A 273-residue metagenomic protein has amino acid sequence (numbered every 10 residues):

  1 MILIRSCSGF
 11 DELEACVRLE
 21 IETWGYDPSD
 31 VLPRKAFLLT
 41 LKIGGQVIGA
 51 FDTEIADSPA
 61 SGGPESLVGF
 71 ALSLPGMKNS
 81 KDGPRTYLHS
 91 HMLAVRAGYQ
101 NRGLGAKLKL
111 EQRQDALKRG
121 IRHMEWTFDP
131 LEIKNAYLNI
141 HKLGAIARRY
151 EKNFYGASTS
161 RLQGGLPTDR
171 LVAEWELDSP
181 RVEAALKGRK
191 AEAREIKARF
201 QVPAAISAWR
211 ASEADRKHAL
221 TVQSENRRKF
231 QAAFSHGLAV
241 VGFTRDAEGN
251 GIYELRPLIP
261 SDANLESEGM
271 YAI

Functional and structural regions predicted by a protein language model:
L3-V95, V241-T244, L258: A conserved beta-strand-loop-helix scaffold within acyl/acetyltransferase catalytic domains
G9-E22, V182-A198, R228, L265-I273: A short, well-structured alpha-helix characteristic of acyl/acetyltransferase catalytic modules
R85-A97, A198-A205, W209-S212: Conserved acetyl-CoA binding element of GNAT-fold acetyltransferases
V95, N101-A116, N135, E225: Conserved acetyl-CoA-binding loop-helix of GNAT-fold acetyltransferases
A116-D129: Conserved GNAT acetyl-CoA-binding A-motif
T127, Y137, H141-R161, G242-R245: Conserved catalytic-core motifs of GNAT/GCN5-like acyltransferases
K152-N153, S158-R199: Amphipathic alpha-helical blocks and their helix-capping loop/short-beta junctions
K217-G237: A conserved acidic, glycine/proline-rich C-terminal tail/linker
